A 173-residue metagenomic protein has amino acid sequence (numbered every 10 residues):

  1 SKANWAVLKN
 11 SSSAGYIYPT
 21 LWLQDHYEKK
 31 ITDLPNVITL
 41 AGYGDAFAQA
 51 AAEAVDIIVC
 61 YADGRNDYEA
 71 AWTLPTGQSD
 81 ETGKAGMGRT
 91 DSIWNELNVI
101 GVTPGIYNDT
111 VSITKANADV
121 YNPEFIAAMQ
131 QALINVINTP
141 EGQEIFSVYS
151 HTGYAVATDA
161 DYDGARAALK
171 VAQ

Functional and structural regions predicted by a protein language model:
S1: Glycine-rich phosphate/diphosphate-binding loops that line cofactor/substrate pockets in enzymes
N4-Y121: Pocket-lining segment of extracytoplasmic ligand-binding domains
N117-Q173: An extracytoplasmic/periplasmic, membrane-proximal ligand-sensing/linker region
